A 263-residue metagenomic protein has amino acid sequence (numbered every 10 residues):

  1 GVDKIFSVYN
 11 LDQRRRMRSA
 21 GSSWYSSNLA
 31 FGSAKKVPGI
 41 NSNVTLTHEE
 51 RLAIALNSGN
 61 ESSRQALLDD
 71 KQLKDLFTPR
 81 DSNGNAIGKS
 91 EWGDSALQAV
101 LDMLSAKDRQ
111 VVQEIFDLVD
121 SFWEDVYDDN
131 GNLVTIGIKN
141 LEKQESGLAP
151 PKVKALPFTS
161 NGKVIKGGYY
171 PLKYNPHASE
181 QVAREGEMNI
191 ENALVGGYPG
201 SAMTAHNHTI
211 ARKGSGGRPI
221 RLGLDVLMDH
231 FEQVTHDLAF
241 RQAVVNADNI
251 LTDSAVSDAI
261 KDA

Functional and structural regions predicted by a protein language model:
G1-A263: Structural preference for well-ordered, secondary-structure-rich domains
